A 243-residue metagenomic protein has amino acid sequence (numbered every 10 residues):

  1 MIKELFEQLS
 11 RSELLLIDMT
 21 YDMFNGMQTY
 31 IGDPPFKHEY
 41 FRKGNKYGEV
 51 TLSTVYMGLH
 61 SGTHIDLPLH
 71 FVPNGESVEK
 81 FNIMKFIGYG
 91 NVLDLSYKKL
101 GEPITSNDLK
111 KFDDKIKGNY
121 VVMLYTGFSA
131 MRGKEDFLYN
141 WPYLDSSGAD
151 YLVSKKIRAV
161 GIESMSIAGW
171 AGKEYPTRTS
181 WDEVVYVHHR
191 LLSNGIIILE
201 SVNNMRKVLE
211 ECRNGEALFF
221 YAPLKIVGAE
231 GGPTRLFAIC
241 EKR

Functional and structural regions predicted by a protein language model:
M1-R243: Active-/binding-site microenvironments in catalytic and ligand-binding cores
